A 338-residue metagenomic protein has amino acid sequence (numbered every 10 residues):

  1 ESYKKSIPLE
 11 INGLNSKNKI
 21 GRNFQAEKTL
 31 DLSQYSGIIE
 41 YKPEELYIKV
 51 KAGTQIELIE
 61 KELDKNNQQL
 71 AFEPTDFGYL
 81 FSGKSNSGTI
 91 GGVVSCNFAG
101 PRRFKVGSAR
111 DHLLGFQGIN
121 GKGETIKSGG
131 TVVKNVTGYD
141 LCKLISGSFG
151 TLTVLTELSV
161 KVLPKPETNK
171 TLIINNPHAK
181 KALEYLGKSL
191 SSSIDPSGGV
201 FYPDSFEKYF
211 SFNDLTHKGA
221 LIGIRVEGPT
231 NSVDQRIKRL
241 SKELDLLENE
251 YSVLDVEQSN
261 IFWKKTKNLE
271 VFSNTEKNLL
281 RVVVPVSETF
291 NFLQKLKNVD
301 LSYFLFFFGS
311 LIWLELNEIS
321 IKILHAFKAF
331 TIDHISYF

Functional and structural regions predicted by a protein language model:
E1-E10, L32-N86, V93-V94, F98-T131 (+2 more regions): N-terminal glycine-rich flavin-associated loop
Y3-K5, D64, L190, D245 (+2 more regions): Anion (oxyanion) recognition and catalysis
I11, G199-Y202, Y303-F307: Short beta-strand
I11-K17: Glycine-rich beta-strand-to-loop/alpha-helix junction loops that act as flexible
G13, I224, L314: Residue-level signal for inorganic ion chemistry
I20-A26, L247-F338: Conserved glycine-rich FAD pyrophosphate-binding loop
E57-I59, A179-Y185, T230-R239, E288-K295 (+1 more regions): Short, conserved charged micro-motifs
S95, L114-E276: C-terminal substrate-binding/cap subdomain adjacent to the FAD-binding core in PCMH-type and related FAD-linked
